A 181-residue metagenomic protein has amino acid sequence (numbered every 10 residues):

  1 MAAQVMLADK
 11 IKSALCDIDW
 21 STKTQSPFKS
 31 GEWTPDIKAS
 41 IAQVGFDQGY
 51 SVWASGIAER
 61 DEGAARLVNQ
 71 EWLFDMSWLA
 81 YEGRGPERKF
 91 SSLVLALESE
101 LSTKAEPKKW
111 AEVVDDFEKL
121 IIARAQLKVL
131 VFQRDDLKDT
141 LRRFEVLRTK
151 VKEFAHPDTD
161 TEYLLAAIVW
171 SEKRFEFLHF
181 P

Functional and structural regions predicted by a protein language model:
M1-L73: Acidic-basic catalytic patches of nuclease active cores, encompassing PD-(D/E)XK and other metal-cofactor nuclease
E32, D36, E71, S92 (+2 more regions): Short, well-structured alpha-helical interface segments that form or flank functional binding sites
M76-G85, V113-K119: Short, charged beta->alpha transition segments
M76-W78, S92-A105, L120: Conserved catalytic cores of phosphodiester-cleaving nucleases, focusing on short active-site segments
R88, S102-E118, L137-R143: Active-site-adjacent loop/helix micro-motif of nuclease/hydrolase catalytic cores
A96-E100, V129-R134: Conserved beta-strand segments of the P-loop GTPase G domain that flank and frequently precede/overlap
R124-K128: Short glycine-/polar-rich loops that comprise or flank the Walker A/P-loop and associated switch/sensor motifs
D135-P181: Domain-level recognition of nuclease-like catalytic cores that cleave nucleotide substrates
